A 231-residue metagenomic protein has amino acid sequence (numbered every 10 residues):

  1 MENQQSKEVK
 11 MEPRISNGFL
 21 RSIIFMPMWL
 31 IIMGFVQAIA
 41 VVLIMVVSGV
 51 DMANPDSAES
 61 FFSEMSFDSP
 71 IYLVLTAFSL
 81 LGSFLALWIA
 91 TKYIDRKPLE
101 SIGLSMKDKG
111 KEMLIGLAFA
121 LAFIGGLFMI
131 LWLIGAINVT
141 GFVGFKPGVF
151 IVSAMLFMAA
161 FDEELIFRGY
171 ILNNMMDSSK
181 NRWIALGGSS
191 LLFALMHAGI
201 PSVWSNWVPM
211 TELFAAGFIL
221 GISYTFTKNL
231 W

Functional and structural regions predicted by a protein language model:
M1-P98: N-terminal, membrane-interfacial amphipathic/helix-forming hydrophobic leader that caps and precedes the first
R14-M26, D68, Y72-T76, L80 (+6 more regions): Residue-level signature of transmembrane alpha-helical entry/exit and packing/kink sites in multi-pass membrane
F19, P98, D108-K111, F145 (+3 more regions): Membrane-helix interface segments
I44-V74, Y93-I166, L172-S178: Juxtamembrane helix-loop-helix connectors linking adjacent transmembrane helices in multi-pass membrane enzymes
I124-L127, R182-A198, G217: Small-polar-interrupted transmembrane alpha-helices in polytopic inner-membrane proteins
I134-V143, H197-W207: Membrane-interface helix caps and helix-loop-helix hairpins in membrane proteins
D162-G188, I222-N229: Membrane-interface helix/loop boundary segments of multi-pass membrane proteins
P209-W231: Functionally important transmembrane alpha-helices
